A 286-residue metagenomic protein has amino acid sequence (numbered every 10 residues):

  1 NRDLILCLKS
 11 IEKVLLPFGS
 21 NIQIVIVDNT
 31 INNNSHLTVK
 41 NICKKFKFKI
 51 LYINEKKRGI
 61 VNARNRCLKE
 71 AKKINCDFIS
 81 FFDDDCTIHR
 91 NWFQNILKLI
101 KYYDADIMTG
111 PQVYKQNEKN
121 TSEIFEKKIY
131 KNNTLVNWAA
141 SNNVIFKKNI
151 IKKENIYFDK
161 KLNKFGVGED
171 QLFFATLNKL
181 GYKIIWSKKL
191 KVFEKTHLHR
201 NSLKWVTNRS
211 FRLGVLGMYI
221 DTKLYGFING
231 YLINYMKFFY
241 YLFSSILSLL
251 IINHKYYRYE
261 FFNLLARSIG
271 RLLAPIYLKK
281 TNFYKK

Functional and structural regions predicted by a protein language model:
N1-L15: Short, well-formed alpha-helical segments that are part of the catalytic scaffolds of diverse glycosyltransferases
D28-V39, C86: A conserved acidic beta->alpha catalytic loop
E55-I74: Glycine-rich, basic loop-to-helix element that forms the pyrophosphate-binding segment of sugar-nucleotide handling
N75-T87: Short beta-strand-to-loop acidic/aromatic patch adjacent to the donor-nucleotide binding site
N91-N120: Conserved donor NDP-sugar-binding/catalytic core segment of glycosyltransferases
I129-F146, N163-G166: A recurrent flexible, glycine/aromatic-enriched loop bordering the glycosyltransferase active site that acts as
K164-A175: Acidic donor-binding loop at a coil-to-helix junction in glycosyltransferase catalytic cores that engages
N208-L216, Y225-K286: Non-catalytic, C-terminal membrane-associated alpha-helical segments of glycosyltransferases
